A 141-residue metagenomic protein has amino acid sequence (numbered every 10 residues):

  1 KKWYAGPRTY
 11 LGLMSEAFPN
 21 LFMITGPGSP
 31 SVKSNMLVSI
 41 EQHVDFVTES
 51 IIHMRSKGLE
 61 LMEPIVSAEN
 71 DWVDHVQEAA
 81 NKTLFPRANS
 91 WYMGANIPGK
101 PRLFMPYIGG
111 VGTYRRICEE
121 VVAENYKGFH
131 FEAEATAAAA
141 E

Functional and structural regions predicted by a protein language model:
K1-M23: FAD-site-proximal beta/loop scaffold in flavoenzymes
T9, F22-E141: C-terminal, flexible cofactor-proximal segment of oxidoreductases
